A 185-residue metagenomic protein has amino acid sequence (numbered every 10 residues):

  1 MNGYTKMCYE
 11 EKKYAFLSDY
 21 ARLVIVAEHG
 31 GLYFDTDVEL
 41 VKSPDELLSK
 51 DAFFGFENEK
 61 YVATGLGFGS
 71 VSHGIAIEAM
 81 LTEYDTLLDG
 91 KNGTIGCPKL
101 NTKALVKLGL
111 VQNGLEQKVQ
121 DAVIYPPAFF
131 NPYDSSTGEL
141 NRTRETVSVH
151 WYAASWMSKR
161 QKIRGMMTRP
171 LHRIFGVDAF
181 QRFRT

Functional and structural regions predicted by a protein language model:
M1-S18, F34-T185: Glycosyltransferase-associated regions of secretory-pathway enzymes, highlighting luminal stem/catalytic domains
Y20-G30: Small-residue hinge/turn detector
